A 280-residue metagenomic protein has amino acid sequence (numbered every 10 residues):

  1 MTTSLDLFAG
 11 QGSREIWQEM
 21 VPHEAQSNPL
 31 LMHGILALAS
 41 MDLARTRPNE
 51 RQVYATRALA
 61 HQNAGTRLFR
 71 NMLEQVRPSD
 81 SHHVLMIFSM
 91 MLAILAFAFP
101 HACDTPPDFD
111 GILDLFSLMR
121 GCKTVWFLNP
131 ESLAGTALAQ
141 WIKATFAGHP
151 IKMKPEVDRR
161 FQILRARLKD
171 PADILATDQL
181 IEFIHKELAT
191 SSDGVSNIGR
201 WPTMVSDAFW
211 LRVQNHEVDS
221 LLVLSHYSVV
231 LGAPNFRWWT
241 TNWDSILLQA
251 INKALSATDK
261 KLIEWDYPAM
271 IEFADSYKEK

Functional and structural regions predicted by a protein language model:
M1-L73, A176, H185, S228 (+3 more regions): Amphipathic alpha-helical dimerization/protein-protein interaction segment
M1-S4, E24-R47, A60-A64, S79-H101 (+2 more regions): Amphipathic alpha-helical regulatory regions
R14, A44, P100-H101, T145 (+1 more regions): Generic signal for short, ordered secondary-structure residues within or immediately flanking folded domains
E15, E19-Q26, N49-T56, V76-H83 (+4 more regions): Short, solvent-exposed segments of well-ordered alpha helices
I16-Q18, A64-Q75, I198-V213: Short amphipathic alpha-helical segments and their helix-coil junctions
H23, G111-K280: C-terminal effector modules of eukaryotic transcription factors
A55-Q75, I94-T136: Structured all-alpha helical bundle cores of eukaryotic regulatory proteins
